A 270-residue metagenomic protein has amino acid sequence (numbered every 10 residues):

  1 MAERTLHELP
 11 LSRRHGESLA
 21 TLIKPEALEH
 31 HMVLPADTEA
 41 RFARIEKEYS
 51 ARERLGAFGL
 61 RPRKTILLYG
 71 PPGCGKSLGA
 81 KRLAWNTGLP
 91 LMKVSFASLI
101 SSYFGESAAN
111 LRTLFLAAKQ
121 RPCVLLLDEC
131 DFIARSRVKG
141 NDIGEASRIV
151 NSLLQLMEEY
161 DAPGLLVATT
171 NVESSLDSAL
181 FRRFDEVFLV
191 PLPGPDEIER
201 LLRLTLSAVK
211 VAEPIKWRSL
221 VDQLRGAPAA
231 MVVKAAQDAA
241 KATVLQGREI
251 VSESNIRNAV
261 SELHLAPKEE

Functional and structural regions predicted by a protein language model:
M1-M32, P195-E270: C-terminal alpha-helical "lid" subdomain
V33, D37-R218: Walker A/P-loop NTP-binding motif of AAA+ ATPase domains
